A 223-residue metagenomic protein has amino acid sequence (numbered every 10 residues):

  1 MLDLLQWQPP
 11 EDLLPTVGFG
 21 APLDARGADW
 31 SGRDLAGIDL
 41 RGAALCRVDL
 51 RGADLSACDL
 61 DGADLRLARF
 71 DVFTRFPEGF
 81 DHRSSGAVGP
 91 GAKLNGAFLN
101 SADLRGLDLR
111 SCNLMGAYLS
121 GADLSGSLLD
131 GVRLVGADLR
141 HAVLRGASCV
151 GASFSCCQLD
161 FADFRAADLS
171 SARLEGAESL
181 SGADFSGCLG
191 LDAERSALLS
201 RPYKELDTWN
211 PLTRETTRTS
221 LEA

Functional and structural regions predicted by a protein language model:
M1-A223: Tandem repeat scaffolds
